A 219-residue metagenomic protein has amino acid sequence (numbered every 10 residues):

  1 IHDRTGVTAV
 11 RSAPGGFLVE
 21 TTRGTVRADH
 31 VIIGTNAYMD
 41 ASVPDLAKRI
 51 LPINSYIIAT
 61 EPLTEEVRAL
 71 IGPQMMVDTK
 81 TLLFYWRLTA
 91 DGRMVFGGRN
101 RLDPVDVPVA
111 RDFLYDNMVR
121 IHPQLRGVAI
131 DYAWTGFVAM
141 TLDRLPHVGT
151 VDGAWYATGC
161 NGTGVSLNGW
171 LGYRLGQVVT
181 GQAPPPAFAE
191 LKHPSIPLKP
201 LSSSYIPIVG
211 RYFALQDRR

Functional and structural regions predicted by a protein language model:
I1-V7: A conserved beta-strand/loop element that lines the FAD pocket in flavoprotein oxidoreductases
H2, I32, W155-A157: Hydrophobic/aromatic beta-strand patches that form the interior of the parallel beta-sheet core in alpha/beta enzyme
V7-A9, G15-G16, T25-E65, L70-D152: Active-site substrate-recognition segment that forms the wall of the catalytic cavity or substrate channel
L18-E20, P200: Non-transmembrane, amphipathic alpha-helical segments
K80, R101-R218: C-terminal catalytic lobe of FAD-dependent flavoproteins
